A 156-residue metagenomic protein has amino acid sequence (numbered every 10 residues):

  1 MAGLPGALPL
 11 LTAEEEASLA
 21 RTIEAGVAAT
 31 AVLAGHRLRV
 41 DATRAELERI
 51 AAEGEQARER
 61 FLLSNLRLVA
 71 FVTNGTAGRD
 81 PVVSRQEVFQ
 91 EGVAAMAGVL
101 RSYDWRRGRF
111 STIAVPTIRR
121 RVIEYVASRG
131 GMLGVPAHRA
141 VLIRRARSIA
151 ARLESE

Functional and structural regions predicted by a protein language model:
M1-G134, H138-R152: Alpha-helical promoter-recognition and RNA polymerase-docking modules of transcription initiation factors, dominated by
